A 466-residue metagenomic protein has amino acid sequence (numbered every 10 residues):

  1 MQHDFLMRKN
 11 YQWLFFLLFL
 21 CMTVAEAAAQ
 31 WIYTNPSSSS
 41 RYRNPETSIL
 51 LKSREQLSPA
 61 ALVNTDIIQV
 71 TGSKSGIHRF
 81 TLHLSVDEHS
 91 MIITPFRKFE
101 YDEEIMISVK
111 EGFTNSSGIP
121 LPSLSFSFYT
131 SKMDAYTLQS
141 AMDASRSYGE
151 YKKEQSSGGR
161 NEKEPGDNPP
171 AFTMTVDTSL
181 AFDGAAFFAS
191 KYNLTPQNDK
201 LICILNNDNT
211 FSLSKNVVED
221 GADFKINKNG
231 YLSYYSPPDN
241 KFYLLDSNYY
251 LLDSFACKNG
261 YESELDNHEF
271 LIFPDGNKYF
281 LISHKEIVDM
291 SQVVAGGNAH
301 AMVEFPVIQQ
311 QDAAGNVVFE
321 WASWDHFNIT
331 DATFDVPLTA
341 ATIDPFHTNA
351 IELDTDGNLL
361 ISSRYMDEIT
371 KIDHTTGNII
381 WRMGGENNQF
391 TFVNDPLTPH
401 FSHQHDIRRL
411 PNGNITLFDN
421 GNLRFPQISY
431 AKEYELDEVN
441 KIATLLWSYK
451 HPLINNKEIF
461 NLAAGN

Functional and structural regions predicted by a protein language model:
M1-W31: Bacterial Sec-dependent N-terminal signal peptides
H3, N10-Y11, A25, T65 (+3 more regions): Intrinsic disorder/low-complexity signal
N10-Y11, P45, S263: Structural motif marking the loop-to-transmembrane transition
L14, F19, I49-L51, L138 (+1 more regions): Extended hydrophobic/Leu-rich segments
C21-V24, S127, D289: Hydrophobic alpha-helical membrane context
A29-M142: Acidic, low-complexity Ser/Thr/Gly/Pro-rich repeat segments typical of extracellular/periplasmic and surface-exposed
S131-N466: Histidine-/acidic-rich catalytic cores in large beta-rich domains
